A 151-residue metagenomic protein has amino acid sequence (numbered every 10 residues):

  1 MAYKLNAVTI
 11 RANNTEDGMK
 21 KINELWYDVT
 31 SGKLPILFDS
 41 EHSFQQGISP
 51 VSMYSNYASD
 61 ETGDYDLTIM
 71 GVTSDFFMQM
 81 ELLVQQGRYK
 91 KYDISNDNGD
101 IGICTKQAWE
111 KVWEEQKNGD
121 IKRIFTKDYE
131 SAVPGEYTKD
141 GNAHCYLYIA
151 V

Functional and structural regions predicted by a protein language model:
M1-V151: A solvent-exposed interaction/effector surface
